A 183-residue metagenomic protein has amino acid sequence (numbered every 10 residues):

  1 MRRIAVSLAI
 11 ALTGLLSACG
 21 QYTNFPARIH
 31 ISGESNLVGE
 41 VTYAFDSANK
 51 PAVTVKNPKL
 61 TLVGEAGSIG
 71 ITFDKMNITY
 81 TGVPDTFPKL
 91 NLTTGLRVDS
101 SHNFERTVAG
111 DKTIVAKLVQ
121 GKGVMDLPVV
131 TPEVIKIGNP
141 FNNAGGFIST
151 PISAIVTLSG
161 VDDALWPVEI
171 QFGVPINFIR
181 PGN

Functional and structural regions predicted by a protein language model:
M1-C19: Sec-dependent bacterial lipoprotein signal peptides
C19-N183: Non-catalytic macromolecular-recognition regions in eukaryotic signaling proteins
